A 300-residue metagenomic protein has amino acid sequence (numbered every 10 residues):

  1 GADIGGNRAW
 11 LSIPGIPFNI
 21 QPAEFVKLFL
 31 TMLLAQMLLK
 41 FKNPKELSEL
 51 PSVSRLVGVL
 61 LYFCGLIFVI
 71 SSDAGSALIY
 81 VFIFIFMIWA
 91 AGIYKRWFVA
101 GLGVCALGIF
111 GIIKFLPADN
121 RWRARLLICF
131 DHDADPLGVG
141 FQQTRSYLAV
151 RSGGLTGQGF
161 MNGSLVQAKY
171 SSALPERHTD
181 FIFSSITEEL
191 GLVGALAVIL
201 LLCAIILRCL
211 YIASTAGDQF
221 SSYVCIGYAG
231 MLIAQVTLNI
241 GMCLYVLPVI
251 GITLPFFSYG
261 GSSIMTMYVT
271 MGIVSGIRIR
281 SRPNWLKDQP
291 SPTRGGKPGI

Functional and structural regions predicted by a protein language model:
G1-T144, D180, S184-L244, V269-I273 (+1 more regions): Hydrophobic alpha-helical transmembrane segments of multi-pass inner membrane proteins, especially in bacterial systems
N7-A9, I16, W122-R125, R151 (+3 more regions): Glycine-rich, flexible loop/turn motifs
I79, N162-K169, L201, C243-G251 (+1 more regions): Re-entrant/interfacial helical elements at transmembrane boundaries that shape and gate the permeation pathway
A134-P136, G153, E176: Structural beta->alpha junctions
G140-M161: Extracytosolic (periplasmic/ER-lumenal) interhelical loops and adjacent juxtamembrane/interface segments of multi-pass
S152, S222, I279-P283: Membrane-interacting alpha-helical segments
L155-V193: Long extracytoplasmic/lumenal interhelical loops at the membrane interface of multi-pass membrane proteins
Y245-P290: Transmembrane alpha-helices of multi-pass inner-membrane enzymes
